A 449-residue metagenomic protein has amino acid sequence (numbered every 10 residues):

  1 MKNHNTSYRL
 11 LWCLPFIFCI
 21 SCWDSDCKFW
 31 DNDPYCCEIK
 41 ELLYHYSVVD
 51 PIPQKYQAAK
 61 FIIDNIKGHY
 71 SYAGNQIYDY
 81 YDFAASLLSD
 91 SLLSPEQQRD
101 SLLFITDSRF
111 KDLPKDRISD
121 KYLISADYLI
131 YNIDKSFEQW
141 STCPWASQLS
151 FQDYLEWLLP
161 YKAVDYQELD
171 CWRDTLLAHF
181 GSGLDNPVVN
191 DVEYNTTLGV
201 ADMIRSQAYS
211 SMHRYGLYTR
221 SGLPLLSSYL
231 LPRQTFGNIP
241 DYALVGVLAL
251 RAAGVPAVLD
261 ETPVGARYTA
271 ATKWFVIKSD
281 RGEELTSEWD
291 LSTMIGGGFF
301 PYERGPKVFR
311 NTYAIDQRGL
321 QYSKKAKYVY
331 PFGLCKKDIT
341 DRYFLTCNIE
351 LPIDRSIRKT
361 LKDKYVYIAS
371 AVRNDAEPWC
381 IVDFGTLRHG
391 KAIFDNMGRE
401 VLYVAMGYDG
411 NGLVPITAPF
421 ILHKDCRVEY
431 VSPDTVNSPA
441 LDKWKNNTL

Functional and structural regions predicted by a protein language model:
M1-F29: Bacterial Sec-dependent N-terminal signal peptides
K28-C37, V49-Q234, T269-A270: Secondary-structure boundary elements
D31-D33, N186-Q207, G216-Y229, Q234-V329: Hydrophobic/aromatic-rich core segments of domains that either
C347-I357: A short, amphipathic beta-strand motif
S356-A376: Short, ordered, surface-exposed loop/turn motifs in non-cytosolic proteins
N374-G390: Short, acidic Ser/Thr/Gly-rich low-complexity loop/linker segments typical of extracellular and cell-surface proteins
R388-L413: Short Pro-Gly-centered beta-turn/loop motif in secreted/extracellular proteins
D409-S438: Structured interaction patches on ligand/partner-binding surfaces of diverse proteins
